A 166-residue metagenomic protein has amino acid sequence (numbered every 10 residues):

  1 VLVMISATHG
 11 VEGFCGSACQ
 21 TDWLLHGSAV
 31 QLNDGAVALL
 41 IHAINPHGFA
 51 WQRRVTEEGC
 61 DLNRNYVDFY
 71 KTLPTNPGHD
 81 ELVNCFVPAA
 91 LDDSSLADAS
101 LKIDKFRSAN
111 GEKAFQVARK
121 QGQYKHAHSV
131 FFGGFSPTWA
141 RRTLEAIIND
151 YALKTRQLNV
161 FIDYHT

Functional and structural regions predicted by a protein language model:
V1-T166: Structured catalytic-domain cores with a bias toward divalent-metal coordination
